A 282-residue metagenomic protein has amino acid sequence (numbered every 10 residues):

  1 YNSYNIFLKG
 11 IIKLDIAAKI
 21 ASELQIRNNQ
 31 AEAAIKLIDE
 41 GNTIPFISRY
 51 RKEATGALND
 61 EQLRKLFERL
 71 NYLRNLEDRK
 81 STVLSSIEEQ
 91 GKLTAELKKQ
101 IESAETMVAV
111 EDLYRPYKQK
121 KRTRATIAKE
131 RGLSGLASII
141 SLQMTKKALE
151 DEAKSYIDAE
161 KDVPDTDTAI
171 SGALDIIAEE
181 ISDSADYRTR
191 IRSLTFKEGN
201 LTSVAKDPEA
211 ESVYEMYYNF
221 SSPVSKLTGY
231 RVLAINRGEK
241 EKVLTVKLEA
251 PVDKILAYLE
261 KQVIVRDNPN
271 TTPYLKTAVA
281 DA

Functional and structural regions predicted by a protein language model:
Y1-K13: Short, Lys/Arg-enriched N-terminal segments with co-localized hydrophobic residues within the first ~10-30 amino acids
I12-Q25, Q30: C-terminal interaction appendages of subunits in large macromolecular complexes
A17, I44, R124: Generic structural marker for isolated residues within well-ordered, non-membrane alpha-helices of soluble domains
I20-A21, Q25, A34, I38-S48: N-terminal anchoring/assembly modules that precede and organize ATP-driven motor systems
N29, A34-L37, S48-K92, K99: Charged, low-complexity terminal tails
T43, K52-E53, P251-D253: Short connector loops/turns at beta-strand edges and beta->alpha or beta->beta junctions
Q62-R64, L76, S81-A282: Duplex nucleic acid-engaging cores and interfaces of nucleic-acid transaction enzymes
